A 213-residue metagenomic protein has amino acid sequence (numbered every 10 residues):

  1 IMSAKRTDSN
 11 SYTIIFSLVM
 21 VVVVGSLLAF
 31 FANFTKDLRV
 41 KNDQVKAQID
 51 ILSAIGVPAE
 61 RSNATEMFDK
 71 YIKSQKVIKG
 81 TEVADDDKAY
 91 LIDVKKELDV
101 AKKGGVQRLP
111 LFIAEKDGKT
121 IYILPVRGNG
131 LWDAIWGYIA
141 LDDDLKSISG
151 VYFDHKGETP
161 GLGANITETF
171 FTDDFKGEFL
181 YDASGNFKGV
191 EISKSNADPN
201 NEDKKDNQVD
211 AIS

Functional and structural regions predicted by a protein language model:
S3-S213: Flexible, solvent-exposed loop/hinge segments and secondary-structure transition points
